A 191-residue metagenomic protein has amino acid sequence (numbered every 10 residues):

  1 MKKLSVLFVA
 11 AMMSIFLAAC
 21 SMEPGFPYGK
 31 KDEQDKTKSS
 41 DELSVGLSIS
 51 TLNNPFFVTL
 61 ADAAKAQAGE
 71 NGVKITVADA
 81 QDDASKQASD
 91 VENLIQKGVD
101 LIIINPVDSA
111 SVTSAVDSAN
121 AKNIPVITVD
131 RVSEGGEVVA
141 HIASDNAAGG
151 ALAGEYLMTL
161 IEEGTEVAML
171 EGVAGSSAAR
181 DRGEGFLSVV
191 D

Functional and structural regions predicted by a protein language model:
M1-A18: Sec-dependent bacterial lipoprotein signal peptides
K3, A19-D191: A residue-level marker of the well-folded mature domains of exported/periplasmic proteins
